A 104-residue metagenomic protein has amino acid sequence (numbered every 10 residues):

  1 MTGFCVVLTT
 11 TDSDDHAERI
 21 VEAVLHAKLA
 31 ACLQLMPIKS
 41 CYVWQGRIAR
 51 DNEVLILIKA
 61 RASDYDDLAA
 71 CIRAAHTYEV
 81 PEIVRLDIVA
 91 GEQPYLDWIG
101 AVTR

Functional and structural regions predicted by a protein language model:
M1-R104: Positively charged, small/polar-rich N-terminal and surface patches that mediate targeting and assembly and bind
